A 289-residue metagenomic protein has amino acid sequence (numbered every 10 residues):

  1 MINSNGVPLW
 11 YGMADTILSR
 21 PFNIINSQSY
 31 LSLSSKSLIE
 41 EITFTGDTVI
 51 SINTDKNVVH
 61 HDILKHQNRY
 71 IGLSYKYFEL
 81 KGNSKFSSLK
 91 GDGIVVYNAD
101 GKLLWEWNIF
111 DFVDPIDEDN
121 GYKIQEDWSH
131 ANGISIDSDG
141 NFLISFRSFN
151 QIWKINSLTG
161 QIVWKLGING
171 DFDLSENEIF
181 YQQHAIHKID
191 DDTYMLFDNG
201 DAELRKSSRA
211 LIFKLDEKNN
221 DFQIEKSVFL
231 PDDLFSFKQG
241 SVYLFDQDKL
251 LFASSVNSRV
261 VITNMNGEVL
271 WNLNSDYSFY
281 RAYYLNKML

Functional and structural regions predicted by a protein language model:
M1-L289: Histidine-/acidic-rich catalytic cores in large beta-rich domains
